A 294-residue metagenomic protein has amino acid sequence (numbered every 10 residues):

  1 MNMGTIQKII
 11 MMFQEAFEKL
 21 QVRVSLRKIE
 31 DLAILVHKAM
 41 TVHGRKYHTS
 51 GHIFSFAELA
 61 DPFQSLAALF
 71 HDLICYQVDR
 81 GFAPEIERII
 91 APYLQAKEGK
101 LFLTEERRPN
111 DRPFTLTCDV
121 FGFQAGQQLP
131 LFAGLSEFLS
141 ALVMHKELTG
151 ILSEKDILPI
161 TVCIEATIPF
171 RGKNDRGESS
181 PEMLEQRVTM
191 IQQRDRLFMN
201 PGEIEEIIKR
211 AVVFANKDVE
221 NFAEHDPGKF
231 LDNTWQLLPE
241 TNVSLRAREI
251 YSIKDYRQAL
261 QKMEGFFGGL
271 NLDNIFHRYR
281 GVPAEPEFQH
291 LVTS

Functional and structural regions predicted by a protein language model:
M1-I34, A39-T41: Non-catalytic interface/linker regions that flank or bridge core catalytic/transmembrane domains
N2-K8, E58-L59, F70-C75, D79-G81 (+3 more regions): Divalent metal-dependent phosphate-bond-processing catalytic cores, especially two-metal-ion Mg2+/Mn2+ enzymes that act
L26-H37, S65, I157-I168: Short, well-structured alpha-helical segments
I29-I34, R107-V120: Active-site-adjacent bridging/hinge elements
E30-A57, G122-L131: Active-site flanking loop/helix segments enriched in acidic
F56, A133-G150: An active-site-proximal "capping" alpha-helix that borders the catalytic cofactor pocket
F56, Q64-R80, L116-F123, S140 (+1 more regions): His-Asp-centered metal-binding catalytic motifs of divalent-metal-dependent phosphohydrolases/nucleases
R80-L101: Post-HEXXH active-site segment of zinc metalloproteases
